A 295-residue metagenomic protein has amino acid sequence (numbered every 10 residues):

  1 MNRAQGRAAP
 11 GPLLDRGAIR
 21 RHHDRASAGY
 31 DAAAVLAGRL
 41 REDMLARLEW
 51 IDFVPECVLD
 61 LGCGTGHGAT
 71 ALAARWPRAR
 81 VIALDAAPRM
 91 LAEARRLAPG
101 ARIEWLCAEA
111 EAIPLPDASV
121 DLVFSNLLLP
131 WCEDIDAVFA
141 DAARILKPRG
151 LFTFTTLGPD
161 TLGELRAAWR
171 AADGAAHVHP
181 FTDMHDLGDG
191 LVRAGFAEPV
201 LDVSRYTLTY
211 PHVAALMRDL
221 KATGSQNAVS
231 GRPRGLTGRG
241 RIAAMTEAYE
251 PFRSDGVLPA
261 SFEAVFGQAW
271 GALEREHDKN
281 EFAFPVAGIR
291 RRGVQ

Functional and structural regions predicted by a protein language model:
M1-A28: N-terminal, positively charged/glycine-rich alpha-helical extensions of SAM-dependent methyltransferases
V35-E56, T70-A71: Conserved alpha-helix/loop element of class I SAM-dependent methyltransferases that forms part of the SAM/SAH-binding
C57-I113: Class I SAM-dependent methyltransferase SAM/SAH-binding core
E111-L122: A short acidic, Gly/Pro-enriched loop at the edge of an enzyme's catalytic core that lines a small-molecule cofactor
D121-D134: A short SAM/SAH-binding and catalytic strip from SAM-dependent methyltransferases
D136-P148: A short glycine-rich, Lys/Arg-flanked "PGG" loop and its adjoining helix->strand segment in the class I
L151-A215, A222-G238: Conserved catalytic/acceptor-binding region of the Class I
V203-Q295: Conserved Class I S-adenosyl-L-methionine
